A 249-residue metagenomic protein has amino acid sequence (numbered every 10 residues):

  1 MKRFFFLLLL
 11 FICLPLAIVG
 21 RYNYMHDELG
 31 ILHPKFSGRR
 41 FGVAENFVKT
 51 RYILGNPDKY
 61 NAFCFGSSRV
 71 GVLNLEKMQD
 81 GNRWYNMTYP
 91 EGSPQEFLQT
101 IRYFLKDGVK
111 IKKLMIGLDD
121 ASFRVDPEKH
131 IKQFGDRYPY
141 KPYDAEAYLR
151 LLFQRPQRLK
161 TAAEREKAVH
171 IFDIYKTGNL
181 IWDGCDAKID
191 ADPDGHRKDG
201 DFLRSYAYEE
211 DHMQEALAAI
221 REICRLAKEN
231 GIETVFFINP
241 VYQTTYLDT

Functional and structural regions predicted by a protein language model:
F4-N23: Hydrophobic membrane-insertion alpha-helices, especially the h-region of bacterial N-terminal signal peptides
F11, C224-T249: Extended hydrophobic/aromatic segments used for targeting, binding, or gating
N23-F47: Alpha-helical transmembrane signal-anchor/signal-peptide segments
R40-C64: Short extracytoplasmic
N46-V48, E76-M78, N179-C185: Non-catalytic accessory regions outside enzyme or core folds
K59, C64-Y148: Membrane-embedded segments
N86-E91, Y206-M213, Y246-D248: Second-shell loop/turn segments in exported
G117-L118, P127-V235: Secreted/periplasmic serine-hydrolase-like ester/acetyl group-modifying domain
